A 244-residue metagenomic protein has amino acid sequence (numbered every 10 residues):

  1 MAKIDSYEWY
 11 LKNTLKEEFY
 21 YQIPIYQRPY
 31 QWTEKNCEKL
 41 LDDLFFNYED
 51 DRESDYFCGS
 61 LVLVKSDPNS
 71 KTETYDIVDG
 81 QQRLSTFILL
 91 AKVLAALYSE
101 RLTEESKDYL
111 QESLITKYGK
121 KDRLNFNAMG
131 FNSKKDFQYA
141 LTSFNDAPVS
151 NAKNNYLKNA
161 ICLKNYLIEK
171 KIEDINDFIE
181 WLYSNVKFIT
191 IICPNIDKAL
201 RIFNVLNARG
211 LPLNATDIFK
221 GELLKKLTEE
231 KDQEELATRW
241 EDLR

Functional and structural regions predicted by a protein language model:
M1-R244: Glycine- and hydrophobic-rich flexible loops that cap the catalytic core of alpha/beta enzyme folds
